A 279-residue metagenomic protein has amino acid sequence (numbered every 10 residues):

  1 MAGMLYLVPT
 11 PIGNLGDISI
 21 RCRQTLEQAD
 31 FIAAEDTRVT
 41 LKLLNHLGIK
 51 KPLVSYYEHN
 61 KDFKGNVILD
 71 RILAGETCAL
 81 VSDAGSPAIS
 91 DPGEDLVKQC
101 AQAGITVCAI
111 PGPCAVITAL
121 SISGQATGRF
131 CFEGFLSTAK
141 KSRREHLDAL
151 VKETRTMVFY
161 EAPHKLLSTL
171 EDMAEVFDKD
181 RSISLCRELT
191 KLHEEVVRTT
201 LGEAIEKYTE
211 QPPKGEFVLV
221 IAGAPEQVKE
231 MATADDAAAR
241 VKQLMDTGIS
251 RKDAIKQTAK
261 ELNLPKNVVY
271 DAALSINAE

Functional and structural regions predicted by a protein language model:
M1-E58: Glycine-rich, flexible N-terminal cofactor/catalytic loop recognition
A2, T156, P163-E279: A contiguous loop/helix-start segment that scaffolds small-molecule binding in enzyme catalytic cores
G3-L5, A74-A79, R155-T156: Loop/turn-to-beta-strand initiation segments
L26-I32, G104-C108, T156-M157: Short active-site oxyanion
A34, V107-G112, F159, L185: General beta-strand structural signal in soluble alpha/beta enzymes
Y56-F63, L136-K140: Conserved helicase motor
P92-L96, R251: Glycine-centered tight-turn and secondary-structure capping sites
D95-E153: Class I SAM-dependent methyltransferase SAM-binding "motif I" and its flanking Rossmann-like core
